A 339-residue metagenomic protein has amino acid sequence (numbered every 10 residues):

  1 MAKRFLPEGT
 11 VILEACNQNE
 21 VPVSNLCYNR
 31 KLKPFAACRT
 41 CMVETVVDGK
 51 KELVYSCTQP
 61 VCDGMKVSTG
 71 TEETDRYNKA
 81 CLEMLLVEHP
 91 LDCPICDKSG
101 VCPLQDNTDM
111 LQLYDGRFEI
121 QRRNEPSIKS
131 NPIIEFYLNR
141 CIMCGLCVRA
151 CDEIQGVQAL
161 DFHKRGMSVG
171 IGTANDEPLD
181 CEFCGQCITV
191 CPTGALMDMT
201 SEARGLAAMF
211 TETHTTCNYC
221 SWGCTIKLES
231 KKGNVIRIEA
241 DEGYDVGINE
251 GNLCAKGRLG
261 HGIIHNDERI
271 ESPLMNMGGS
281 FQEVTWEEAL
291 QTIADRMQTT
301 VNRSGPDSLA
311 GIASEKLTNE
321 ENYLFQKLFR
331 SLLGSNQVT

Functional and structural regions predicted by a protein language model:
A2-T10: Short, contiguous acidic and Ser/Thr-rich linear segments
K3, A159, T225-K227: Short, surface-exposed charged micro-motifs
K3, L26-K31, Y137-R140, G170-L179 (+1 more regions): Conserved short loop/turn motifs at secondary-structure junctions
T10-E14, P60, T318: Short, structural beta-strand-to-alpha-helix junction motif
I12-T45: A basic, amphipathic helix-loop patch mediating RNA/tRNA/ribosome contacts
L32, P94-L104, S308-K316: Short, glycine/charge-rich beta-strand/loop segments that flank catalytic centers and engage negatively charged groups
R39, V43-E182, I188-T216, G223 (+1 more regions): Fe-S ferredoxin-like electron-transfer domains and their immediately adjacent linker/connector regions across
P90, A207-T339: Catalytic alpha/large subunits of respiratory electron-transfer oxidoreductases, centered on bis-MGD molybdoenzymes
